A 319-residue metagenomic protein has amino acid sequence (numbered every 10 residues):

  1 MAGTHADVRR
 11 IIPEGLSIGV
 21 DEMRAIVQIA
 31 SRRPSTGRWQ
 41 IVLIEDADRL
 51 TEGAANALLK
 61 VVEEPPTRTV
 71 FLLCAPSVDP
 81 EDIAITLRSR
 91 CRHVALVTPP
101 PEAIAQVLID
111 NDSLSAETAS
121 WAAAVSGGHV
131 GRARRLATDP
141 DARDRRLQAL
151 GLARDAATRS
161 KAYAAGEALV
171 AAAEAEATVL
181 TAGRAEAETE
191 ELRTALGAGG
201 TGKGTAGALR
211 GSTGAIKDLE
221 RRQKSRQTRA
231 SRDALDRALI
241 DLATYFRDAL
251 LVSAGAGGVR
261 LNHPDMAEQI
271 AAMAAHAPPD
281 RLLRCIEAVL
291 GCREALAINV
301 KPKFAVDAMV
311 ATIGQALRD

Functional and structural regions predicted by a protein language model:
M1-G53, D79: Clamp-loader machinery-focused feature within the broader ASCE/P-loop NTPase space
V42-E45, L58, T69-P76: Structural recognition of the conserved hydrophobic beta-strand(s) that form the central parallel beta-sheet of P-loop
V62-P66: Substrate-engagement module of ASCE P-loop NTPases
R68-T69, A75-A238, G255-D319: Charged, glycine-rich active-site and insertion segments that engage polyanionic ligands
L242: Conserved phosphate-interacting/catalytic interface
